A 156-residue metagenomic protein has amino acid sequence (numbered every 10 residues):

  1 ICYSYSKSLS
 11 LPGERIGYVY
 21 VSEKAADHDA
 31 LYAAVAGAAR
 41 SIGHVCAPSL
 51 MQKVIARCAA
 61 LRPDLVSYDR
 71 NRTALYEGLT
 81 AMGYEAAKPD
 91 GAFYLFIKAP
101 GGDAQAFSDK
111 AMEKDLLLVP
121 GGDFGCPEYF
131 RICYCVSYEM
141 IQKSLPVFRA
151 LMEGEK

Functional and structural regions predicted by a protein language model:
I1-K156: PLP-dependent class I/II
